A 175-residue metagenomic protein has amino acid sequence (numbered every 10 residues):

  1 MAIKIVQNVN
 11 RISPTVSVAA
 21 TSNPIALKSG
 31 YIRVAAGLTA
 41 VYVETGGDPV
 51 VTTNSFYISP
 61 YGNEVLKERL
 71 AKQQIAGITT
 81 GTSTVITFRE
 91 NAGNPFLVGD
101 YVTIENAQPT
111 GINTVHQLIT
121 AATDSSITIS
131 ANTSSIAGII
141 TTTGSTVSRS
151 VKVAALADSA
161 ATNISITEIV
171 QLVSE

Functional and structural regions predicted by a protein language model:
M1-N23, T133, N163-E175: Short, intrinsically disordered N-terminal pre-domain segments
N10-K28, P49-T52, I78-A92, P109-T110 (+1 more regions): Surface-exposed ligand/attachment interfaces on beta-rich extracellular proteins
G30, T39-V41, D100, T162: Short beta-strand/loop motifs in extracellular/secreted proteins, especially within beta-sandwich accessory domains
I32-L38, A155-A157: Asparagine-centered strand-capping/turn motif at beta-strand->loop junctions
G37-T53: Short, surface-exposed beta-strand/strand-loop-strand elements in extracellular ectodomains
P49-L70: Intrinsically disordered, low-complexity Pro/Gly/Ser/Thr-rich segments with frequent PxxP/GP/PP motifs and embedded
E64, G99-V102: Generic structural signal for buried aliphatic residues
L70-V98, E105-T167, V173-E175: Small/polar beta-strand repeat architecture
